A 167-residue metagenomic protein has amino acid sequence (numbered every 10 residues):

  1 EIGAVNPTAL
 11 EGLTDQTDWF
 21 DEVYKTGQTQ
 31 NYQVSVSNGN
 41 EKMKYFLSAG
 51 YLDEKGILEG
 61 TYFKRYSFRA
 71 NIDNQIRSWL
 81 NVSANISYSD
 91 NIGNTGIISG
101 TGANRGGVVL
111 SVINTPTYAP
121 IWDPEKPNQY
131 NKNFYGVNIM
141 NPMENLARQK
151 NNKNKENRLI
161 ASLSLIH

Functional and structural regions predicted by a protein language model:
E1-Q16, G56-T61, S67, N71-I160: Surface-exposed loop/interface segments of Gram-negative outer-membrane beta-barrel transport/assembly proteins
Q16-G27: Periplasmic N-terminal accessory/gating domains of Gram-negative outer-membrane beta-barrel systems
T17, K42-A49: Transmembrane beta-strand segments of Gram-negative outer membrane beta-barrel proteins
K25-E41, G50, E144-I166: Outer-membrane beta-barrel transmembrane strands
Q30-Y32, E41-Y45, S78-V82: Outer-envelope beta-barrel architecture signal
A49-K55: Transmembrane beta-strand segments that form the barrel wall of outer-membrane beta-barrel proteins
